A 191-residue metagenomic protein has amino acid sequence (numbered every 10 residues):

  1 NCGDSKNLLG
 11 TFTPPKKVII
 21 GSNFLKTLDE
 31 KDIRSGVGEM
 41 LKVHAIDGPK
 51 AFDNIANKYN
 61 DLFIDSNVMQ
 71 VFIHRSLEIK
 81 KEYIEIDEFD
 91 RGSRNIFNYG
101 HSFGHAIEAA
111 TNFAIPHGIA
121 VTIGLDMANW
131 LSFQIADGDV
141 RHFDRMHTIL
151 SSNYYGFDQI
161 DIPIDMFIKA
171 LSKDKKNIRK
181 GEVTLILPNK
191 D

Functional and structural regions predicted by a protein language model:
N1-N57: A glycine/threonine-rich phosphate-anchoring loop and its flanking beta-alpha core in nucleotide/phosphate-binding
D4-S5, E108-A109, L171-K173: Glycine-rich, charged/polar anion/phosphate-binding loops that engage phosphate groups from diverse ligands
S5, G10-F12, I84, D90-G92 (+1 more regions): Short hydrophobic "helix-edge" motifs at membrane interfaces and signal-peptide entry regions
L8, F12, I19, R34-G36 (+5 more regions): Short glycine/serine/threonine-biased micro-segments
K16, F89, I96, T184-L187: Residue-level marker of motif borders
D32, G38, G138-K190: C-terminal charged capping/lid subdomain of soluble metabolic enzymes
D53-D165: Active-site segments that bind and position negatively charged phosphate/pyrophosphate groups
